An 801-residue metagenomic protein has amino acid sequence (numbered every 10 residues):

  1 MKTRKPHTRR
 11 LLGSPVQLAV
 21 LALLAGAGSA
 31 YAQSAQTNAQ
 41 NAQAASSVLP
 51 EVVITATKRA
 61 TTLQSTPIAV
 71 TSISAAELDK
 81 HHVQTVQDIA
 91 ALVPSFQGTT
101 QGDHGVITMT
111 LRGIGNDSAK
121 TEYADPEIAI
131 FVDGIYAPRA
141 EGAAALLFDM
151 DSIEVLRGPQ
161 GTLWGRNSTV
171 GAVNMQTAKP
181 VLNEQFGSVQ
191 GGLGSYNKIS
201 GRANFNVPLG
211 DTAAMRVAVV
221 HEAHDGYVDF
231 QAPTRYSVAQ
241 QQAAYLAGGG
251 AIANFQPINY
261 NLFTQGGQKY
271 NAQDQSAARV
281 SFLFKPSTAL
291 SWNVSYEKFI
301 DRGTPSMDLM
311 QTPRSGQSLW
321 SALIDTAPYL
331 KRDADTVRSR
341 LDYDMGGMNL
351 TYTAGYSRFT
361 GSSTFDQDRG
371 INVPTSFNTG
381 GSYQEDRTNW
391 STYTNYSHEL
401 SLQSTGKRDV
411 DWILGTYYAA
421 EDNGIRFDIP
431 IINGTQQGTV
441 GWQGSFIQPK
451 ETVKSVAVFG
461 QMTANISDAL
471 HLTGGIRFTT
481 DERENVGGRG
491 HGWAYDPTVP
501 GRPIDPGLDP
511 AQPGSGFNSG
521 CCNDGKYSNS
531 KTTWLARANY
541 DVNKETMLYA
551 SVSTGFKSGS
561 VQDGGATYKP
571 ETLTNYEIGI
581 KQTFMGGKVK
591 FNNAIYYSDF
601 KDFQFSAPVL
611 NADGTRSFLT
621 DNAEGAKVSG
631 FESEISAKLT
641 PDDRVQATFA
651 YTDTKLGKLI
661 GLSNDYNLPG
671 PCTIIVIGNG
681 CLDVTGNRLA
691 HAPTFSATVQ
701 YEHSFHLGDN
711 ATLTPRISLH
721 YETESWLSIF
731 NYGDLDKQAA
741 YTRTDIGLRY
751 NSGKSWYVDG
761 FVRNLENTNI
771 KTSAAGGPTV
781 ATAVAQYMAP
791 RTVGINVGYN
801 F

Functional and structural regions predicted by a protein language model:
M1-A91, T288-A289, V337: N-terminal Sec signal peptide and the immediately downstream disordered periplasmic leader that contains the TonB box
E51, V86, T108-T110, F131 (+4 more regions): N-terminal periplasmic accessory domains that precede and gate Gram-negative outer-membrane beta-barrel machines
A119-K120, E127-I128, D133-P159: Short acidic/polar hinge/loop motifs at secondary-structure boundaries that mediate gating or recognition
F186, L193-T304, D333-D335, T394-H398 (+5 more regions): Transmembrane beta-barrel wall of Gram-negative outer-membrane proteins
F282-S287, L402-T405, Y417-A419, P449-S598 (+1 more regions): Structural signature of Gram-negative outer-membrane beta-barrels, strongest in the C-terminal barrel of TonB-dependent
R338-Q367, D541-G555, K569-I660: Membrane-embedded beta-barrel scaffold of Gram-negative outer-membrane proteins
I413, D468, L472, Y597 (+2 more regions): Gram-negative outer-membrane beta-barrel transporters
D599-K601, S718-F730, R749-F801: C-terminal beta-signal and adjacent terminal beta-strands/loops of Gram-negative outer-membrane beta-barrel proteins
